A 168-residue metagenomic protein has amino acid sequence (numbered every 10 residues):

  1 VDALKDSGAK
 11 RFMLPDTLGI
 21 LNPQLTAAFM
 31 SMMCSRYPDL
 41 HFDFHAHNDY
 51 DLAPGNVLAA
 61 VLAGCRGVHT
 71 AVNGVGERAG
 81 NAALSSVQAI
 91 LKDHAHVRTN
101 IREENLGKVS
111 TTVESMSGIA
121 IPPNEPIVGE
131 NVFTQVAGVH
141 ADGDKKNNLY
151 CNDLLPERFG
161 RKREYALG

Functional and structural regions predicted by a protein language model:
V1, P15-G19, H45-D51, N73: Active-site beta-loop-alpha junctions enriched in small/polar residues
V1-L40, L58-C65: Alpha/beta enzyme core
L4-S7, R36, A63, A71 (+2 more regions): Change "in soluble alpha/beta enzymes" to "in soluble alpha/beta proteins
F12-L14, L40-A46, V68-T70, V87: Hydrophobic faces of well-ordered beta-strands that scaffold small-molecule active sites in alpha/beta enzyme cores
D16, A63-G80: Glycine-rich phosphate-binding active-site loops on the catalytic face of alpha/beta enzymes
Y50-G55, H69: Short glycine/serine/threonine-rich phosphate/pyrophosphate-binding segments that cradle anionic phosphate groups
G76-L106, S110: C-terminal helical cap(s) of enzyme catalytic domains, especially alpha/beta-barrels
H96-G168: A mid-to-C-terminal "edge-of-domain" accessory segment
